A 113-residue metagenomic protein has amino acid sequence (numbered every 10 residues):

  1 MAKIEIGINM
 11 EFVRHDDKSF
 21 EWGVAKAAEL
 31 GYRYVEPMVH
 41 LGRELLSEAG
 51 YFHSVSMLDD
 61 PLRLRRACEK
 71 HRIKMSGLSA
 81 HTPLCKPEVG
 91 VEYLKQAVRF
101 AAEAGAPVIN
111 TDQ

Functional and structural regions predicted by a protein language model:
M1-V108: N-terminal pre-domain/capping segments
